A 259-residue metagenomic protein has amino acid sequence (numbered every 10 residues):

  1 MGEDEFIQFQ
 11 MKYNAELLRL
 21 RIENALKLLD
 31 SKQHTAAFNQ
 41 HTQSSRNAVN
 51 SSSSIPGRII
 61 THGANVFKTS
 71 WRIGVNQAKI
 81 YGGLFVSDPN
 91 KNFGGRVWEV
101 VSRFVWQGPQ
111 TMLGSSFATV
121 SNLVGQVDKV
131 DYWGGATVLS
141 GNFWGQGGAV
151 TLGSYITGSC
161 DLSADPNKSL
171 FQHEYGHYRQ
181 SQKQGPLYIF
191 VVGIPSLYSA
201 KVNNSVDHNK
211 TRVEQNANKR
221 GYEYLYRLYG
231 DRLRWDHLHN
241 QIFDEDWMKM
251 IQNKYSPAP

Functional and structural regions predicted by a protein language model:
M1-E3, K12, R19: Low-complexity, acidic Ser/Thr/Pro-rich repeat tracts that form intrinsically disordered stalk/linker regions of very
Q10, N14, A25-S102, A118 (+1 more regions): Non-catalytic, topology-defining segments of multipass membrane proteins
T35, S54, T137, K168 (+1 more regions): Serine-centered coil/turn micro-motif
I59, N65, P89-T151: Auxiliary, metal-adjacent structural segments of Zn-dependent hydrolase domains
R96, P166, K183-P186: Membrane-helix interface segments
R96-T119, A136, G141, C160 (+1 more regions): Metalloprotease/metallohydrolase-associated module, dominated by Zn2+-dependent proteases
I156-Q172: Short pre-active-site segment immediately N-terminal to the catalytic Zn-binding motif
Y175-V191: Catalytic Zn2+-binding segment of zinc metalloproteases
